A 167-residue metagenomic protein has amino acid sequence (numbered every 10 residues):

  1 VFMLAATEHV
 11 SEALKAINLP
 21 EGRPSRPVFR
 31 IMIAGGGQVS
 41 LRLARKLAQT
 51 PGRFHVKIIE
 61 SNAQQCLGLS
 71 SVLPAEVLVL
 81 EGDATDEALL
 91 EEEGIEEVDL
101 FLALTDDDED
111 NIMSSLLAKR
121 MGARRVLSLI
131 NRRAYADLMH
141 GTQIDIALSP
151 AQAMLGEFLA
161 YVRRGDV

Functional and structural regions predicted by a protein language model:
V1-V167: Cytosolic regulatory regions of ion transport systems
